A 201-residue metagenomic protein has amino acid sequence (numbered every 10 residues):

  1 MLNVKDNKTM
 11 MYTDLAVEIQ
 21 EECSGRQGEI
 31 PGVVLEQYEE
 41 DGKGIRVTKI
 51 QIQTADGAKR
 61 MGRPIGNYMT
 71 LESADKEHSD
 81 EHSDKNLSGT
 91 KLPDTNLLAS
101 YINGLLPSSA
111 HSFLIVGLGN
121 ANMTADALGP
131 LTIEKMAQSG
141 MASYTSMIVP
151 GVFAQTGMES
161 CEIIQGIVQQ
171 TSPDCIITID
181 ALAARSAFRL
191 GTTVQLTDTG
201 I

Functional and structural regions predicted by a protein language model:
L2-G66: N-terminal amphipathic/basic leader segments beginning at the initiator methionine
D56-S108: An N-terminal, well-structured beta->alpha segment
I65-G66, S109-F113, A142-T145, T171-D174 (+1 more regions): Short coil/turn connectors at secondary-structure junctions
T70-A74, S112-M123, M147-G151: Short glycine-rich or small-residue beta-strand-to-loop segments that form or flank ligand, phosphate, metal/Fe-S
L105-Q138: A short, flexible N-terminal coil/short beta segment enriched in small residues
T124-A125, T156-G157, A184-R189: Short acidic/glycine-rich loop or secondary-structure boundary segments that cap or lie
A142-Q169, T192: Active-site rim loops that border cofactor/substrate pockets in soluble metabolic enzymes
E162-I201: Glycine-rich phosphate-binding loop
